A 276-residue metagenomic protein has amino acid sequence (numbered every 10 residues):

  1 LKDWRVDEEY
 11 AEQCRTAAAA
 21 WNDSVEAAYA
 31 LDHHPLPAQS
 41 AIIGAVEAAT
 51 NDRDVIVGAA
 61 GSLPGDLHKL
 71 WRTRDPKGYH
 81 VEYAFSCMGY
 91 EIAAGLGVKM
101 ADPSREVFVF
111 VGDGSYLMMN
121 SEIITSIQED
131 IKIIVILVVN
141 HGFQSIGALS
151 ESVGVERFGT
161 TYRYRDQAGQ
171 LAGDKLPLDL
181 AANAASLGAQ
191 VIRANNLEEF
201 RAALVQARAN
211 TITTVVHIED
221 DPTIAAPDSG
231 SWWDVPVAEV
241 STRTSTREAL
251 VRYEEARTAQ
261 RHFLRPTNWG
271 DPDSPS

Functional and structural regions predicted by a protein language model:
L1, G65-D66, L70-S276: Thiamine diphosphate
L1-T16, R208: Glycine-rich, acidic loop regions that bind phosphate or pyrophosphate groups
W4, E8, W21-L36, R53 (+4 more regions): Short secondary-structure junctions and interdomain/linker hinges
D7, A38, T242-T244: Helix N-terminus capping/helix-initiation residues
E8, C14-A17, V25, D75 (+2 more regions): Short, isolated positions within intrinsically disordered regulatory regions of eukaryotic proteins
E12-Q13, A59-A60, I218-E219: Short coil/turn segments at secondary-structure boundaries
T16-A94, V98: Active-site diphosphate/adenylate-binding microenvironment
